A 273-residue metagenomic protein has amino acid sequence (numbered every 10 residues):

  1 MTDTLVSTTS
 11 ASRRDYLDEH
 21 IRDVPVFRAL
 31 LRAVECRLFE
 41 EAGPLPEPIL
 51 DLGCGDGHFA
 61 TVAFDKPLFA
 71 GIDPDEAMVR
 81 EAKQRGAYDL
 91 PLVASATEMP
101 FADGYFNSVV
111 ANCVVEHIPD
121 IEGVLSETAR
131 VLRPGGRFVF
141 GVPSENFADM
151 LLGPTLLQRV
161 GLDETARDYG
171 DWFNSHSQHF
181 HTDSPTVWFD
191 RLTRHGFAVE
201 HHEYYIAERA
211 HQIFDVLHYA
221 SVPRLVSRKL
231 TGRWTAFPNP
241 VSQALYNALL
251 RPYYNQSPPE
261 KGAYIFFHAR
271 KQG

Functional and structural regions predicted by a protein language model:
M1-E98, L125, E260-F266: Conserved N-terminal segment of class I S-adenosyl-L-methionine
E76, I118-E122, V142, N146: A structural helix-start
T97-V109: A short acidic, Gly/Pro-enriched loop at the edge of an enzyme's catalytic core that lines a small-molecule cofactor
A111-V114: A short beta-strand submotif of the Rossmann-like class I SAM-dependent methyltransferase core that lines
E122-R137: A short glycine-rich, Lys/Arg-flanked "PGG" loop and its adjoining helix->strand segment in the class I
V139-A166: Conserved class I S-adenosyl-L-methionine
L156-L157, D190, H201-G273: A C-terminal cap/extension of S-adenosyl-L-methionine-dependent methyltransferases that defines the acceptor-substrate
D171-V187: Acceptor-substrate binding/catalytic loop of class I
